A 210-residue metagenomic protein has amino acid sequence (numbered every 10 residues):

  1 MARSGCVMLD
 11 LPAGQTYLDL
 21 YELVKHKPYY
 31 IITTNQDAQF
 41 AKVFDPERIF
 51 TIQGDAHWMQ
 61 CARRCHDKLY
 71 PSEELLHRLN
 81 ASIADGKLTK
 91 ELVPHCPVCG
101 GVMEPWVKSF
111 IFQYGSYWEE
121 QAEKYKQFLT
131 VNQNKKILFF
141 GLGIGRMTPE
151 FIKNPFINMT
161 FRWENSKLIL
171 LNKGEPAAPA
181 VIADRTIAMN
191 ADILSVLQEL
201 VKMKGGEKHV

Functional and structural regions predicted by a protein language model:
M1-V210: Conserved catalytic alpha/beta core of Sir2/sirtuin-type deacylases, generalized to analogous enzyme cores that bind
